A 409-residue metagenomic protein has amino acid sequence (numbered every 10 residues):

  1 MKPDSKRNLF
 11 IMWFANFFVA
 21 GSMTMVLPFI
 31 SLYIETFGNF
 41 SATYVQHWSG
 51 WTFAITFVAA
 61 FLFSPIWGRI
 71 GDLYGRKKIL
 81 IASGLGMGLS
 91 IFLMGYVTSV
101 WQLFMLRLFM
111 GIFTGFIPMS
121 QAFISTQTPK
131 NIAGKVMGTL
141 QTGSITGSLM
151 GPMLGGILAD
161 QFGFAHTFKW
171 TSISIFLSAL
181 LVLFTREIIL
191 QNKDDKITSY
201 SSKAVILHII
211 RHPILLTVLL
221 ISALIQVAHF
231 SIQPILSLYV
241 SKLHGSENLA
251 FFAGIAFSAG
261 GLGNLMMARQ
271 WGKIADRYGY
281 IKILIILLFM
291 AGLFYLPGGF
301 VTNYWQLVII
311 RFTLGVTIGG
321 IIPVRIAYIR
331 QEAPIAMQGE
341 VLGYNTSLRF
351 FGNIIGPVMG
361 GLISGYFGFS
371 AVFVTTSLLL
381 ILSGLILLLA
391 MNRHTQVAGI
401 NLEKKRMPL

Functional and structural regions predicted by a protein language model:
M1-K6, I188-L219, E403-L409: Juxtamembrane intracellular "pre-TM" segments in multi-pass secondary transporters
F29-Q46, I235-F251: Short amphipathic helix-loop junctions that connect adjacent transmembrane helices in Major Facilitator Superfamily/SLC
W51-W67, S258-R269: Central cavity-lining transmembrane alpha-helices of secondary-active solute carriers, predominantly the Major
F61-T98, A275-Y278: Conserved MFS/SLC helix-loop-helix module at the cytosolic interface between two early adjacent transmembrane helices
K78-L93, S172, K282-P297: Structural signature of the two symmetry-related core transmembrane helices
S90, W101-F109, F294, W305-T313: Paired small-residue
L106-S144, A327-Y328: Cytoplasmic helix-loop-helix junction between adjacent transmembrane helices in 12-TM secondary transporters
T167-L183, F373-L389: Symmetry-related core transmembrane helices of the 12-TM Major Facilitator Superfamily/SLC fold
